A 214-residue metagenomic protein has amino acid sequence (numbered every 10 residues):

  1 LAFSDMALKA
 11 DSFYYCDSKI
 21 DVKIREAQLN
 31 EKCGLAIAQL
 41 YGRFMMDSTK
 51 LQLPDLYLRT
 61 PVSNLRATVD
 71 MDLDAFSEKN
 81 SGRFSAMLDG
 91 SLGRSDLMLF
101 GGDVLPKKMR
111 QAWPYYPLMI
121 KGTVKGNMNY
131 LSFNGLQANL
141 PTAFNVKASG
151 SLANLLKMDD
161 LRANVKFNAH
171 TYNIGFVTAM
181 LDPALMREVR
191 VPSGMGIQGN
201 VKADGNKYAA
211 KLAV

Functional and structural regions predicted by a protein language model:
A2-Y15, Q39-T49, D55-L58, L65-G90 (+6 more regions): Extended lipid/amphipathic-ligand handling interfaces
I20-I24, C33-L35, M45-K50, L99-L105 (+4 more regions): Flexible, solvent-exposed coil segments and beta strand-coil junctions, predominantly the extracellular/periplasmic
K23-Q28, L56, S91-G93, L136 (+1 more regions): Generic short beta-strand segments
Q28-N30, N64, S77, R94-F100 (+3 more regions): Gram-negative outer-membrane beta-barrel proteins
E31, T60, L140: Acidic surface patches and DE-rich sequence motifs
D55-T60, I174-F176: Hydrophobic transmembrane alpha-helix bundles
V62, G102, P106, T142 (+1 more regions): Glycine-centered secondary-structure boundary/capping sites
